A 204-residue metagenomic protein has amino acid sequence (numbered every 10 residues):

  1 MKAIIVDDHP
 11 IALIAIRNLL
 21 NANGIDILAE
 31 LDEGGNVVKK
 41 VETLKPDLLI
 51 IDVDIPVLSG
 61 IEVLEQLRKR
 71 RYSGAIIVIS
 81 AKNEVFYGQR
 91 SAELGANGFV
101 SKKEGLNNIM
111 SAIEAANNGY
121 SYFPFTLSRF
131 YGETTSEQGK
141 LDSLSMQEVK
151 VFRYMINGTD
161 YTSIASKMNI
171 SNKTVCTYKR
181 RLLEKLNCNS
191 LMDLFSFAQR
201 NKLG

Functional and structural regions predicted by a protein language model:
P10-A29: Two-component/phosphorelay signaling modules centered on CheY-like receiver
G24-E33, K40, C188: Short hydrophobic/Thr-rich beta-strand motif most characteristic of the beta2 strand and flanking loop of CheY-like
E33, S59-E62: Acidic catalytic/metal-coordinating carboxylates
D52, S80: Active-site residues of response regulator receiver
P56: The feature encodes the CheY-like receiver
G88-A92, N97-M146, K150: Short, flexible helix-to-coil linker/hinge segments that flank and couple to helix-turn-helix
Q138-N172: Helix-turn-helix DNA-binding segment
R180-G204: Basic, Lys/Arg-enriched C-terminal extension of HTH/homeodomain DNA-binding domains
